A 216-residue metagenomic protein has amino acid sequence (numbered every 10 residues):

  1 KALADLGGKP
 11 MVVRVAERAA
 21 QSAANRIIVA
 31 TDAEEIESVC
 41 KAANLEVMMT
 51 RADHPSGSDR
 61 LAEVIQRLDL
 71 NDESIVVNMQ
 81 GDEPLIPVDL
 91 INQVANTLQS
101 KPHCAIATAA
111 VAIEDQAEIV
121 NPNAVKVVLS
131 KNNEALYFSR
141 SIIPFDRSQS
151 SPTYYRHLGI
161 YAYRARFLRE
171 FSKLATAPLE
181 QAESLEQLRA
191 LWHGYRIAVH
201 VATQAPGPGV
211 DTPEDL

Functional and structural regions predicted by a protein language model:
K1-T31: N-terminal glycine-rich phosphate-binding loop and ensuing alpha1 helix
A24, D72-E73, K101-C104, Y195: Short, high-confidence coil segments that cap the C-terminus of an alpha-helix and link into the following beta-strand
I27-V29, V76, A107, A135 (+1 more regions): Hydrophobic/aromatic residues located in beta-strands of well-ordered beta-sheets within soluble catalytic
T31-D32, I86, Y163, D211: A conserved hydrophobic position in a structured secondary element of the catalytic/binding core that shapes
E34-N96: Short phosphate-binding loop-to-helix
I86-A177: Conserved core of the sugar-phosphate nucleotidyltransferase
P152-L216: Conserved alpha/beta core of the MobA/IspD/sugar-nucleotide pyrophosphorylase nucleotidyltransferase superfamily
